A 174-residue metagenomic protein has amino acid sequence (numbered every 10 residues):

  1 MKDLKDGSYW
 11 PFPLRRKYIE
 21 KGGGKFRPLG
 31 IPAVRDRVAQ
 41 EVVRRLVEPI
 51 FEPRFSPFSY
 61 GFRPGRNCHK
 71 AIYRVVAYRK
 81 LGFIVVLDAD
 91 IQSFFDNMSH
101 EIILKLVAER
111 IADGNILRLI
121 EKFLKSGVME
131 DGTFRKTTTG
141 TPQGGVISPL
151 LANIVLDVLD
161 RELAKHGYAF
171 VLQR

Functional and structural regions predicted by a protein language model:
D3-K17, G22, R54-R66, K70-R174: Conserved polymerase palm-domain catalytic core
G24-F26: Intrinsically disordered, low-complexity basic tails/linkers immediately adjacent to helix-turn-helix/homeobox/MYB/SANT
P28-L29, A33: Conserved phosphate-binding loops in nucleotide/dinucleotide-binding enzymes
R37: Short Cys/His-based metal-binding microdomains
E41, R45-F58: Electropositive, glycine- and tryptophan-enriched low-complexity nucleic-acid-binding patches
